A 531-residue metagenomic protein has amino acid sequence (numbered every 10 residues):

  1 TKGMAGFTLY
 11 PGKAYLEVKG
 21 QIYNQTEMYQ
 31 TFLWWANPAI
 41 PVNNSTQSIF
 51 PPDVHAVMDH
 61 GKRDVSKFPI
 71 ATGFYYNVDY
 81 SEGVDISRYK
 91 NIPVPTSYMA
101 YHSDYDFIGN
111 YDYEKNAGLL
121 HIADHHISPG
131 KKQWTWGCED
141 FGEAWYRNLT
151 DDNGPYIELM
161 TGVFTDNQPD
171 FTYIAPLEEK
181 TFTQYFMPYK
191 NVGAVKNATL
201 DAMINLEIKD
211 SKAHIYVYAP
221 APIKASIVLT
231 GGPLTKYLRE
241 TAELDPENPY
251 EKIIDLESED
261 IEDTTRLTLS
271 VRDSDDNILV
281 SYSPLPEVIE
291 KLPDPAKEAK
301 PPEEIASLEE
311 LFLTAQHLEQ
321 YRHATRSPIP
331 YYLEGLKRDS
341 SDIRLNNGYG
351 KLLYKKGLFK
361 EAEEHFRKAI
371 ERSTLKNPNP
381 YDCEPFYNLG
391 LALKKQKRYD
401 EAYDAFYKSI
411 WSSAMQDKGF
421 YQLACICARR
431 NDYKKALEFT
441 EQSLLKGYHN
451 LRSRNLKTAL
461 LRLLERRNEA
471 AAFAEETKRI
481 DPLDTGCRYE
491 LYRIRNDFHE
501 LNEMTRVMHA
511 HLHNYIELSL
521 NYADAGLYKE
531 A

Functional and structural regions predicted by a protein language model:
A14, Q25-L33, N37-E179, M187: A contiguous, surface-exposed recognition patch within enzymatic or periplasmic domains that forms
V195-A306, R479, L483-Y489, I494-L501: Long, contiguous interaction/recruitment modules in multidomain scaffold/adaptor proteins
Q316-H317, K351, L391, C425 (+3 more regions): Residue-level recognition of tetratricopeptide repeat
R338, R372-P378, S412, K446 (+2 more regions): Structural marker of alpha-solenoid helical repeat scaffolds
L345, P378-N379, P385, G419 (+3 more regions): TPR alpha-solenoid repeat register
